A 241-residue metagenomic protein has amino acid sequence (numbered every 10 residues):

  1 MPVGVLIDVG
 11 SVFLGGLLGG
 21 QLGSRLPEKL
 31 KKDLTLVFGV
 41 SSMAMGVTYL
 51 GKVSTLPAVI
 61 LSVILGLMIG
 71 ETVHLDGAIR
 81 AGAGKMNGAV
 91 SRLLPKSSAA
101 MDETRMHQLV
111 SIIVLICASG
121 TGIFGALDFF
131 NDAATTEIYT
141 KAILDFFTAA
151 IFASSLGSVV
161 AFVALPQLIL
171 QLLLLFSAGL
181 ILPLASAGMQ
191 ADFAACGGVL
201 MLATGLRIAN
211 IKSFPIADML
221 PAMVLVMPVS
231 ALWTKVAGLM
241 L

Functional and structural regions predicted by a protein language model:
M1, E28-K29, L75-L109, M240-L241: Intrinsically disordered, low-complexity non-transmembrane regions of multi-pass membrane transporters
M1-L14, P57, L61, A126 (+2 more regions): Structural signature of hydrophobic alpha-helical transmembrane segments
G16-G19, S41, V63-V73, D145-T148 (+3 more regions): Alpha-helical transmembrane segments and their membrane-interface exit regions
L22-L26, L30-G88: Membrane helix-loop-helix hairpins that form the core translocation module of multi-pass transporters
K29, L206-L225: Interfacial loop-to-transmembrane junctions
S97-F162: Internal active-site segments that recognize and position negatively charged phosphoryl groups and nucleotide moieties
V163-T204: Alpha-helical transmembrane segments of helical membrane proteins, especially in multi-pass transport, channel
S230-L241: Juxtamembrane boundary at the C-terminal end of a transmembrane helix
